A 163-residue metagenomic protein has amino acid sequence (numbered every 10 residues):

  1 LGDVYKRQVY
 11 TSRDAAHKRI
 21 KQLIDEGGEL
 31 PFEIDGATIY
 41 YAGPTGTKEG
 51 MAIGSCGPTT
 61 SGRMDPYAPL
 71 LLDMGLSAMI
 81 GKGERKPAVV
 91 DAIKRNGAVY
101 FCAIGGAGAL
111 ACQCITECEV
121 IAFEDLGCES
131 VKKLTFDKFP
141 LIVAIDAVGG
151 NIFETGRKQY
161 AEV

Functional and structural regions predicted by a protein language model:
L1-Y5: Short, small-residue-biased leader/transition segments that mark boundaries at the very start of proteins
K6-R7, G43, A144: Residue-level recognition of conserved beta-strand edge/terminus positions
Y10-F139: Feature captures the catalytic cores and cofactor-binding loops of soluble hydro-lyases/lyases that act on carboxylate
A68, A144-V163: Active-site/ligand-binding-proximal alpha/beta "capping" segment
